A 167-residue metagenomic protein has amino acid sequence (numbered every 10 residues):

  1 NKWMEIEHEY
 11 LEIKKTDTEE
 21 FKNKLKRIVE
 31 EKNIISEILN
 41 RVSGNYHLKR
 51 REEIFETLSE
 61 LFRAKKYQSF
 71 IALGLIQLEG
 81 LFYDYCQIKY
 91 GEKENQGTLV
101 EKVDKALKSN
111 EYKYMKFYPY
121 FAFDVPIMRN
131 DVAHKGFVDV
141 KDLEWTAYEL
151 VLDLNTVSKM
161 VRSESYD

Functional and structural regions predicted by a protein language model:
N1-R41: Internal, Lys/Arg-enriched amphipathic helical interaction segments that engage polyanionic partners
I13-T16, E31, N45, L61-A64 (+1 more regions): Surface-exposed polar/charged interaction patches
K22, G44-L48, Y67-I71, M115-A122 (+1 more regions): Amphipathic, non-membrane alpha-helical segments in soluble helical-bundle scaffolds
I34-T98: Amphipathic alpha-helical interface elements
V42-Y46, V100-I127: Short, mixed-charge amphipathic alpha-helical segments
R63-K66, L78-C86, Y90, K108 (+3 more regions): Hydrophobic/aromatic-lined pockets within catalytic cores
M115-D167: Charge-enriched, short contiguous segments at helix-coil
